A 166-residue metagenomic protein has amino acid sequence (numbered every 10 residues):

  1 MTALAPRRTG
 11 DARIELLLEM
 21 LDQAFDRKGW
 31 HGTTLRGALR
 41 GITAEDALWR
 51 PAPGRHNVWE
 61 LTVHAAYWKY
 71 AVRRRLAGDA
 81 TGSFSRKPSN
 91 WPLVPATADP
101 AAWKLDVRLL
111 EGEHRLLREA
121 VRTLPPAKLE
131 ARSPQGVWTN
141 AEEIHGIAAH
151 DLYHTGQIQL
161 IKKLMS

Functional and structural regions predicted by a protein language model:
M1-G32, R36-L39, A44-L93, R132-S166: Short, contiguous alpha-helical
P92-A131, E142-I147: Acidic/histidine-rich alpha-helical segments that form the ligand environment of transition-metal centers
